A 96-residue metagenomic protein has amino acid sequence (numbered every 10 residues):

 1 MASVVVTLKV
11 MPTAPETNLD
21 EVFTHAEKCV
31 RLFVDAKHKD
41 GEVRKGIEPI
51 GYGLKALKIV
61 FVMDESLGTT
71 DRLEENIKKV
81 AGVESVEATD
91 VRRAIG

Functional and structural regions predicted by a protein language model:
M1-G96: Long, contiguous binding/interaction regions
